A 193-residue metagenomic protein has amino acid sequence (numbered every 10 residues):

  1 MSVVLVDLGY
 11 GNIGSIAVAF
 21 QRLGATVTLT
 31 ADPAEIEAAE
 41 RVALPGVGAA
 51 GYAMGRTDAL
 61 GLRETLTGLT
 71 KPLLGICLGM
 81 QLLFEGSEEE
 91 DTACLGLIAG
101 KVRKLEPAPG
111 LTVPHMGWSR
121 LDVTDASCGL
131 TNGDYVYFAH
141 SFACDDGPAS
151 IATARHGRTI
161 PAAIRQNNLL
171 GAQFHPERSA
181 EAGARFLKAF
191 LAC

Functional and structural regions predicted by a protein language model:
M1-V4: Extreme N-terminal starter segment of soluble prokaryotic enzymes
G11: Conserved Rossmann-like nucleotide-cofactor binding loop
A39: An anion/phosphate-binding loop that grips the pyrophosphate of nucleotide cofactors and donors
A43-P45, G171: Structural motif
G48-H115: Cysteine-nucleophile active-site neighborhood
G68, K101-C193: Amide-donor transfer/coupling interface in amidating biosynthetic enzymes
